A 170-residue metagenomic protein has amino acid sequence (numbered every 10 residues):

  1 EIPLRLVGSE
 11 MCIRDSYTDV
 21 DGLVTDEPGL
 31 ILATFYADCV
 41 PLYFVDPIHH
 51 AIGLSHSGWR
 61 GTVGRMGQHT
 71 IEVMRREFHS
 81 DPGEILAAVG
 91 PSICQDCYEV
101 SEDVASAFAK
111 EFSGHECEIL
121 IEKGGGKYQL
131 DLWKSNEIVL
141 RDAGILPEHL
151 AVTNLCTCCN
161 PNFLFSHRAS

Functional and structural regions predicted by a protein language model:
E1-E10: Positively charged, low-complexity/disordered segments
S9-S170: Active-site microenvironment for binding and transforming phosphate-containing groups
